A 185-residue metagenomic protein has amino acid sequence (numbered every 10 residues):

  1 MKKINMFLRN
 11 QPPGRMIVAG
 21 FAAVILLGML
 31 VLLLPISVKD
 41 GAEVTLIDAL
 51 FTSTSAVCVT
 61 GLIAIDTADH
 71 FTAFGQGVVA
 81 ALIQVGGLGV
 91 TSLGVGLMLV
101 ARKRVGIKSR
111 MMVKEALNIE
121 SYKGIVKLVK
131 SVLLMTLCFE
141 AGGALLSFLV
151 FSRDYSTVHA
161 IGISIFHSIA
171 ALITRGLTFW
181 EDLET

Functional and structural regions predicted by a protein language model:
M1-T185: Membrane-proximal intracellular helices of multi-pass ion channels
